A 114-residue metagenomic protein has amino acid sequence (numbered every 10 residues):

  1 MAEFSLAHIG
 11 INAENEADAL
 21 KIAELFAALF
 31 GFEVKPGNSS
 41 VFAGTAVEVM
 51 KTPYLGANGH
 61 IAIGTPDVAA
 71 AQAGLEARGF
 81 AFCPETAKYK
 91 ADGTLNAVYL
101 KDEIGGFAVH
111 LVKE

Functional and structural regions predicted by a protein language model:
M1-A23, G56-I63: N-terminal beta-strand motif that seeds the catalytic metal site of vicinal oxygen chelate
M1-F4, E24, A28-G37, A46-M50 (+1 more regions): Vicinal oxygen chelate
N12-E14, M50-K51, P66, K101: A structural detector for beta-sheet-dominated domains
D18-A19, D67, V98: Residue-level preference for nonpolar/small residues embedded in alpha-helices
L20, A69-A73, V109: Alpha-helical elements of the RecA-like P-loop NTPase motor core of helicases
V41-H60: Short, intrinsically disordered low-complexity segments
Y54-P66, G105-E114: Short, Lys/Arg-enriched charge-dense amphipathic segments
A57-A87: Mid-chain, well-packed structural core segment of small domains
